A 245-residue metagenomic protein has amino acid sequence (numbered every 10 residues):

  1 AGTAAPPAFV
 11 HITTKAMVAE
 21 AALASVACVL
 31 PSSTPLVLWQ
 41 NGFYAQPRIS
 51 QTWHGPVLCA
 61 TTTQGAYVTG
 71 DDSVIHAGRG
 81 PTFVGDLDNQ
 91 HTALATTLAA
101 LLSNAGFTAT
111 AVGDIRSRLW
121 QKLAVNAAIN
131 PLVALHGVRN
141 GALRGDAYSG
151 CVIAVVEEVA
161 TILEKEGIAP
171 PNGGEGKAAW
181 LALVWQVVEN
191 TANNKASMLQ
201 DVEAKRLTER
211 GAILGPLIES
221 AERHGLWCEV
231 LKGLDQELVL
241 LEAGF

Functional and structural regions predicted by a protein language model:
A1-S73: Rossmann-like NAD(P)(H) cofactor-binding subdomain of soluble oxidoreductases
V18-A19, A45, Q90-L94, L119 (+2 more regions): Short phosphate-engaging motifs
C28-V29, R48-P56, D71-G176: Internal alpha-helical scaffold of NAD(P)-dependent oxidoreductase catalytic cores
F43, T61-A66, D88, I115-L119 (+2 more regions): Glycine-rich beta-alpha junction loops
I153-F245: NAD(P)-dependent Rossmann-like dehydrogenase/reductase catalytic/cofactor-binding core
